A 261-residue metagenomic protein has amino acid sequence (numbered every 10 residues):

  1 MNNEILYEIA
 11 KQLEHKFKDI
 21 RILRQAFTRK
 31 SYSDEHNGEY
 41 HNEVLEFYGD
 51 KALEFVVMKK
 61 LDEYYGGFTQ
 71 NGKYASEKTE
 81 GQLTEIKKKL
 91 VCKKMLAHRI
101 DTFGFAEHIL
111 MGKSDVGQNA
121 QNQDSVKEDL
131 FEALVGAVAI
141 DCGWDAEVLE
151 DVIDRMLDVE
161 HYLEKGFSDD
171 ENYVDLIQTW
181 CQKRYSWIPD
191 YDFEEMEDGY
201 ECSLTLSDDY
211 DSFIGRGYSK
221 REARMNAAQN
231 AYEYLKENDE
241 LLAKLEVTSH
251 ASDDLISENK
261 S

Functional and structural regions predicted by a protein language model:
M1-S261: Double-stranded RNA-binding/processing signature
